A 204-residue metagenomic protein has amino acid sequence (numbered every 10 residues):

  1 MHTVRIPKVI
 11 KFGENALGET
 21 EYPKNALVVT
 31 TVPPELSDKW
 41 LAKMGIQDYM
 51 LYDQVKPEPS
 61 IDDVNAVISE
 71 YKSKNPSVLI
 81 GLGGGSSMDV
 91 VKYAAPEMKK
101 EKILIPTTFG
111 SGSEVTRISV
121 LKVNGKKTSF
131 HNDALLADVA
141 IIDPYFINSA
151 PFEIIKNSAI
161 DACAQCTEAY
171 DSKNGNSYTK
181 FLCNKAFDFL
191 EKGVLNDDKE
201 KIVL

Functional and structural regions predicted by a protein language model:
M1-V78: ATP/NTP phosphate-donor binding region
V9, N25-L27, S77-I80, E101-P106 (+3 more regions): Structural motif
E35-D38, I61, S86-Y93, G112-V115: Short glycine/serine/threonine-rich phosphate/pyrophosphate-binding segments that cradle anionic phosphate groups
V67, V90-A95, C166-T167, F187-G193: Buried hydrophobic packing segments
Y71-A94, M98-T107: A short, small-residue-rich loop immediately preceding and capping a beta-strand
E97-F181, K185-A186: A glycine/threonine-rich phosphate-anchoring loop and its flanking beta-alpha core in nucleotide/phosphate-binding
A186-L204: Oxyanion-binding "anion nests"
